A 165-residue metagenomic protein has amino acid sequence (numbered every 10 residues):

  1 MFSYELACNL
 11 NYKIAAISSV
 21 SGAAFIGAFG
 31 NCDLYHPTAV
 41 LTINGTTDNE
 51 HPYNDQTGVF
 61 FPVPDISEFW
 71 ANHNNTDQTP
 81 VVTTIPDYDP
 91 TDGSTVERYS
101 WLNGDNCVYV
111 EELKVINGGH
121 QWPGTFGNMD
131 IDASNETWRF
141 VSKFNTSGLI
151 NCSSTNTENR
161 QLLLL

Functional and structural regions predicted by a protein language model:
M1-N151: Flexible, surface-exposed loop/gating regions in the mature catalytic domains of secreted/periplasmic hydrolases
I150-L165: Enriched but not universal
